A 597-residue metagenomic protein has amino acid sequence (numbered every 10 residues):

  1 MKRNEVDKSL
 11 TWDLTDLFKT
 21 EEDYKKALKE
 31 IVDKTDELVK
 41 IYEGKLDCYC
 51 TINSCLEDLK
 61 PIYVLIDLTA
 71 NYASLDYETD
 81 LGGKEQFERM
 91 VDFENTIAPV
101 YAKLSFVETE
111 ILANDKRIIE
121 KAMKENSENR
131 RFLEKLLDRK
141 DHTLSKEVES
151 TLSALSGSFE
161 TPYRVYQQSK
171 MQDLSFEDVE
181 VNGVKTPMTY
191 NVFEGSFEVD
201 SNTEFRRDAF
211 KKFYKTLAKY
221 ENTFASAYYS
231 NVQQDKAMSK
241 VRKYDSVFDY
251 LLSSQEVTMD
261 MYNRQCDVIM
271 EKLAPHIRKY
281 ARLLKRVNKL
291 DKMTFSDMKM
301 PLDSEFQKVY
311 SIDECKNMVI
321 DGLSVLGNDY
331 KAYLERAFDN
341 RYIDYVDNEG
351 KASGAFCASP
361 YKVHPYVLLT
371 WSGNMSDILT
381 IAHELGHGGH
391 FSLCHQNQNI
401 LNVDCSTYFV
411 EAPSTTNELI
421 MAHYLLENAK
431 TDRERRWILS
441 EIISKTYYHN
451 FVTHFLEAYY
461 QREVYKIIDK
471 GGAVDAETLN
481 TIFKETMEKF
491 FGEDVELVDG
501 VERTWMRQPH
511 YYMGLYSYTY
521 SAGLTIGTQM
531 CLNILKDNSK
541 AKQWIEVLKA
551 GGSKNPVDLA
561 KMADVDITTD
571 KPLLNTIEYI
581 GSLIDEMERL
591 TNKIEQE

Functional and structural regions predicted by a protein language model:
M1-E305, K316, R589-E597: A well-structured
N4-V6, K19, L112, E134-T143 (+7 more regions): C-terminal, non-catalytic "cap/extension" segments appended to globular domains
K243, S372-S392, S414, L419 (+1 more regions): Active-site recognition of the HExxH zinc-binding catalytic motif
R282, R286-V325, K331-A332, Y342 (+5 more regions): Long, K/E/R/D-enriched contiguous segments that form extended
E305-Y310, I343-V363: Catalytic zinc-binding patch centered on the HExxH motif and its immediate surroundings that defines zinc-dependent
Q307-I312, K362-A382: Short pre-active-site segment immediately N-terminal to the catalytic Zn-binding motif
D321-A332, A358, H387, F391-N399 (+2 more regions): Conserved helix-loop functional segments at active or binding sites
C405-E434, I443-K445, H449, G523: Post-HExxH zinc-binding segment in Zn-dependent metallohydrolases
